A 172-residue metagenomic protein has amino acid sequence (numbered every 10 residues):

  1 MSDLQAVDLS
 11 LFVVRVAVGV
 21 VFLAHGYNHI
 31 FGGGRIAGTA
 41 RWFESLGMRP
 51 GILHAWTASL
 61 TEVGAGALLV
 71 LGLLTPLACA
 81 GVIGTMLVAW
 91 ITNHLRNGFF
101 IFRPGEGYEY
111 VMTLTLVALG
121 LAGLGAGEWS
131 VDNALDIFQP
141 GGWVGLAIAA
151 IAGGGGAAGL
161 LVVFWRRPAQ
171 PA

Functional and structural regions predicted by a protein language model:
M1-F31, G38, I52, L74-A172: Extended, low-polarity transmembrane helix blocks
A17, L60-L69: Hydrophobic, membrane-inserted alpha-helices
G19-V20, W42, W56-S59: Residue-level recognition of specific faces of alpha-helices
G34-R49: Cytosolic, membrane-interface loops and tails of multi-pass inner-membrane proteins
R41-E44, A65, T85: N-terminal, well-ordered alpha-helical segments
M48-L60, G64: Interfacial helix-start motif at the membrane-water boundary
